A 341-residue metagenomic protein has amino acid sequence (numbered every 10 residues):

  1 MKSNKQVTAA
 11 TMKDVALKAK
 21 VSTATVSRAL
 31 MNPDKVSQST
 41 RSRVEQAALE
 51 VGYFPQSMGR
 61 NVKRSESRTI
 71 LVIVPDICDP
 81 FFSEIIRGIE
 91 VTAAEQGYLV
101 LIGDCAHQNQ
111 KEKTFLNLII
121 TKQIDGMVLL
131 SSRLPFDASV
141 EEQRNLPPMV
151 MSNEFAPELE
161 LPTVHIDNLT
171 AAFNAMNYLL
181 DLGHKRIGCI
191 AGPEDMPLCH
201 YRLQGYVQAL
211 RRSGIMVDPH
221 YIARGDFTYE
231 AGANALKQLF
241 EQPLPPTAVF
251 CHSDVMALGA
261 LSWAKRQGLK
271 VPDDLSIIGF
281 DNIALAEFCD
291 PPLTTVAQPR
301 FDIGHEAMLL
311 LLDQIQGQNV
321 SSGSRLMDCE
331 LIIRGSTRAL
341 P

Functional and structural regions predicted by a protein language model:
M1-E66, P341: N-terminal helix-turn-helix DNA-binding module of bacterial transcription factors
K2, Q38, S42, V51-L118 (+4 more regions): Amphipathic helical "hinge" segments at domain boundaries
K18, T23-R28, V62-C78, S132 (+2 more regions): Short beta-strand segments enriched in small/hydrophobic residues
P75-E84, I102-K111, V164-N174, I190-K237 (+4 more regions): Hinge/beta->alpha junction and helix N-cap segments in small-molecule ligand-binding domains
A106-H107, L129-N174, D195, V255 (+1 more regions): Flexible loop/hinge segments that line or gate small-molecule binding clefts
Q110-Q123, A231-P245: Short, well-structured alpha-helical segments in soluble
L236-P341: Flexible loop/turn connectors
